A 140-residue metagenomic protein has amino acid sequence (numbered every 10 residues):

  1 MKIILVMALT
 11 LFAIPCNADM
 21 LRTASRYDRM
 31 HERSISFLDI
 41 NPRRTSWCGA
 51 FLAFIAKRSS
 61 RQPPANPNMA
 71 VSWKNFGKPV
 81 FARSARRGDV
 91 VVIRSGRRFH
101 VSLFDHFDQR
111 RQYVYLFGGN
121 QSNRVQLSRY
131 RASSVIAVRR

Functional and structural regions predicted by a protein language model:
M1-M7: Sec-dependent signal peptide recognition, specifically the positively charged N-region followed immediately by
V6, N17, P42, A70 (+1 more regions): Exposed boundary/loop context
T10-P64, R139: N-terminal capping segments
L21-R22, R61-Q126: ...with weaker cross-activation on analogous glycine-rich loops/strands in unrelated enzymes
R33-I35, V71, S133: Intrinsically disordered, low-complexity segments enriched in Ser/Pro/Gly/Ala and basic residues
R129: Surface-exposed ligand-recognition segments of extracellular binding domains, strongest in the long/variable loop
S133-R140: Low-complexity, Gly/Ser/Thr/Pro-rich intrinsically disordered linker/tail segments
